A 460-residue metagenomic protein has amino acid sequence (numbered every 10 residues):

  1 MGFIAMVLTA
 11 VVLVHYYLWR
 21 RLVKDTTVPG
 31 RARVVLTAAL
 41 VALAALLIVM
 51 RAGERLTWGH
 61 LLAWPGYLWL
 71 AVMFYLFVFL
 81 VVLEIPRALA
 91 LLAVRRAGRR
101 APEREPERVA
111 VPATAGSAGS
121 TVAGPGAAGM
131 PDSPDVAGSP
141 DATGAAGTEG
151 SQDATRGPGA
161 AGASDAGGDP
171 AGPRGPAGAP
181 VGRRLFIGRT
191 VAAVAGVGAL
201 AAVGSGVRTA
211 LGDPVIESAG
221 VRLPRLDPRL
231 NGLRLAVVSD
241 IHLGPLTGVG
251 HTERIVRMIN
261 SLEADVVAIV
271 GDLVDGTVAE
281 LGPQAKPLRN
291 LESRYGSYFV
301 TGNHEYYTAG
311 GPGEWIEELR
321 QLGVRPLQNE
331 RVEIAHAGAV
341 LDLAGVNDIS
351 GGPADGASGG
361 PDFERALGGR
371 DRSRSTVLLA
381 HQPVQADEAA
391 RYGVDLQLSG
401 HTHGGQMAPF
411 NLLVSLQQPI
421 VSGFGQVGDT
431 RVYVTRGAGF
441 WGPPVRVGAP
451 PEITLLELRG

Functional and structural regions predicted by a protein language model:
M1-L211: Non-catalytic terminal accessory segments
D213-G460: Soluble catalytic domains of enzymes that build or remodel membrane lipids, polysaccharides, and related
